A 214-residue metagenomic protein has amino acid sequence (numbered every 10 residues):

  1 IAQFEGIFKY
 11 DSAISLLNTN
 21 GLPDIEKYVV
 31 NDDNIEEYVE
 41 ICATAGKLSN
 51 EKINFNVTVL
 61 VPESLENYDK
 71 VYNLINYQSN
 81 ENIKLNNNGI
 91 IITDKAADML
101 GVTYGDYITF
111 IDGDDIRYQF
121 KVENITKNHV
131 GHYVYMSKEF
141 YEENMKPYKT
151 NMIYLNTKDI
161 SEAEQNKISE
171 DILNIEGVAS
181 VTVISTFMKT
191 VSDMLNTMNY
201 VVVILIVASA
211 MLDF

Functional and structural regions predicted by a protein language model:
Q3, F8-D11, L22-Y107, R117-K121 (+1 more regions): Short beta-strand boundary microenvironments
E5, S169-M211: Peri-transmembrane interface segments
I7-F8, K84-L85, I125-I160, N166-S169 (+1 more regions): Small-residue transmembrane helix packing/gating motifs
I14-G21, N156-E162: Short, surface-exposed ligand-recognition loops at beta-strand->loop->(often short) alpha-helix junctions that present
I25-D32, Q165-I175: Short amphipathic alpha-helices in soluble, non-transmembrane regions that often serve as interface/regulatory elements
